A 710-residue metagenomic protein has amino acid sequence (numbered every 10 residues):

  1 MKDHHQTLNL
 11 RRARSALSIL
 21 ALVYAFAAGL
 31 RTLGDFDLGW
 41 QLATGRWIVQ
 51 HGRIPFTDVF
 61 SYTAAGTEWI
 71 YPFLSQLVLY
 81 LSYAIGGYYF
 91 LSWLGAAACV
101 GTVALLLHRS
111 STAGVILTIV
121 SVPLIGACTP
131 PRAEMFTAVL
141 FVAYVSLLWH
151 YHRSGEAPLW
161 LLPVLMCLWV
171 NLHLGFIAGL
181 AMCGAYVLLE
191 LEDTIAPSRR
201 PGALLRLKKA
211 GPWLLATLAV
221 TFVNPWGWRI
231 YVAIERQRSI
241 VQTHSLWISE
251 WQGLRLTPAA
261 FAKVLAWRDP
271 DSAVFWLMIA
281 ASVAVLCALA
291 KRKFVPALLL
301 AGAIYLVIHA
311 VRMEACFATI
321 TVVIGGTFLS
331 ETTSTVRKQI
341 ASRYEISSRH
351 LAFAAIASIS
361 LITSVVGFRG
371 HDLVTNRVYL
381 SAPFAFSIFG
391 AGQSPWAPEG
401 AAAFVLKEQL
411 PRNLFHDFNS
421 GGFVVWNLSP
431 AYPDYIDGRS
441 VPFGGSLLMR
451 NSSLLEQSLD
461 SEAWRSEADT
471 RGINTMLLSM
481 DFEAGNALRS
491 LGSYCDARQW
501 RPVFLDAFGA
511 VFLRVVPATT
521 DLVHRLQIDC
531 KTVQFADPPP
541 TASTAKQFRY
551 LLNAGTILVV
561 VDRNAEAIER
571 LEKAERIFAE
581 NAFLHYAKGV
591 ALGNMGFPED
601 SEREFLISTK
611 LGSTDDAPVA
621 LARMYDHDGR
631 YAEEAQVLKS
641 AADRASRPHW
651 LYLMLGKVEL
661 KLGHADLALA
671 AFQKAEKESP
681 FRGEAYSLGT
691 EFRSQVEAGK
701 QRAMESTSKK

Functional and structural regions predicted by a protein language model:
A25, S121-G126, S146, L159-L174 (+3 more regions): Membrane-interface alpha helices of multi-pass inner-membrane proteins
D37, V49, I54, L174-C287 (+1 more regions): Transmembrane catalytic cores of multi-pass membrane glycosyltransferases and polysaccharide-assembly enzymes
Y62-F90: Short hydrophobic/aromatic helix or loop-helix immediately within or flanking a transmembrane segment in polytopic
W93-S110: Transmembrane-helix motifs of polytopic, lipid-linked glycan transferases
V115-T118, H150-C167, K208-P212, A297-A301: Short hydrophobic alpha-helices at membrane interfaces in multi-pass membrane enzymes
T129-F136: Short acidic/glycine- and proline-prone juxtamembrane loop motifs at membrane-interface regions of multi-pass membrane
Y144-L159, L191, S282-A290: Membrane-interface transmembrane helices that cradle and orient dolichyl/undecaprenyl
G370-V374, V378-S429, P433-Y435, S440-K710: C-terminal luminal/periplasmic domains and tails of membrane-associated envelope-modifying transferases
